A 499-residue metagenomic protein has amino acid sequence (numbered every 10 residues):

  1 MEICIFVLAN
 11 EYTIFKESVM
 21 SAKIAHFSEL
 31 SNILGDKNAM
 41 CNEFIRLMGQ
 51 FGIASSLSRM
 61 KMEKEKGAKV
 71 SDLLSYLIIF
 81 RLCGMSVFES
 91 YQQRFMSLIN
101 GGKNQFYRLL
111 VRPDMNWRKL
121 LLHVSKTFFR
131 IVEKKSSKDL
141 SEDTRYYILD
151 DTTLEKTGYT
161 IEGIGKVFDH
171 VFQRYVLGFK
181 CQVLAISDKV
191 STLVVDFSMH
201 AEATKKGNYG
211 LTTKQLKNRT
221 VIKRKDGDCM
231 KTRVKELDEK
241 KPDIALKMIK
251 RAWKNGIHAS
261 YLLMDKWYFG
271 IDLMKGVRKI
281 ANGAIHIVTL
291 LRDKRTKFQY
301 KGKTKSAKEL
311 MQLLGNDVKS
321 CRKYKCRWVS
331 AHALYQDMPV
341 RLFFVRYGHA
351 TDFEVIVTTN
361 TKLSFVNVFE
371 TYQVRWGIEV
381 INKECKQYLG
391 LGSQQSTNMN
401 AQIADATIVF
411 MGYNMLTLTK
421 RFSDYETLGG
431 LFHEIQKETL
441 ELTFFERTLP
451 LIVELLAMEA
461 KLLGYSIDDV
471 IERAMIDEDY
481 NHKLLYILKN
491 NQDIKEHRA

Functional and structural regions predicted by a protein language model:
E2, L8, F15-E63, L121 (+3 more regions): Single, function-defining residue in the core of a domain
S56-R130, V183, S187-L193, L246-K266 (+2 more regions): Short, positively charged, Gly/Tyr-enriched micro-motifs that form contact patches at catalytic or ligand/partner
V87-S90, T157, L193, K420-Y425: Short, solvent-exposed secondary-structure capping/transition elements
V111-Q215, R327: Active-site-proximal, Lys/Arg-enriched surface segment that forms a nucleic-acid-binding/basic interface patch
